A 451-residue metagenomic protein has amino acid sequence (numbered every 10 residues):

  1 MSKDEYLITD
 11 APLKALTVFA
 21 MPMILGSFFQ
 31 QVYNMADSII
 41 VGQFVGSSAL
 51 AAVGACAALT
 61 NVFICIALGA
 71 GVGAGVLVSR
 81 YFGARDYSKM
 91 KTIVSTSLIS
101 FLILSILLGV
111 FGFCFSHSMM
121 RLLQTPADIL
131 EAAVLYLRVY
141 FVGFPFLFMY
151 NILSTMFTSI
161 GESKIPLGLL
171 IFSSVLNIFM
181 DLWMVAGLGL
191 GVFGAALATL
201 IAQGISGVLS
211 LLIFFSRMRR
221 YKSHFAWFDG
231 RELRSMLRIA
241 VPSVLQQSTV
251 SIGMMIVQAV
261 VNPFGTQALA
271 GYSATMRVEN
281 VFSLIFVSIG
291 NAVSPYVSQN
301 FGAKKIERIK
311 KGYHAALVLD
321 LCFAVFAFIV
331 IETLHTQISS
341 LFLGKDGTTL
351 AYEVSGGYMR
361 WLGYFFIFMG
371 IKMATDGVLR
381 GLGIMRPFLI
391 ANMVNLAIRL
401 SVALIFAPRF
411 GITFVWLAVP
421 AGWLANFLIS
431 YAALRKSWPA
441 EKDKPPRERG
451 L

Functional and structural regions predicted by a protein language model:
M1-A20, V78-G143, G187-V241, V297-Y364 (+1 more regions): Short alpha-helical transmembrane segments in multi-pass integral membrane proteins
L7-F44, A58-G73, L77, L102-G109 (+4 more regions): N-terminal transmembrane alpha-helices
V18, V41-N61, A127-A132, V192-F193 (+4 more regions): Interfacial/gating helices of multi-pass transporter permease domains
V18-D37, V139, S173, A202-S206 (+3 more regions): Transmembrane helical elements of multi-pass membrane transporters/channels
F28, V32-L50, M120-A127, W183-L190 (+5 more regions): Helix-terminus/linker motif at the lipid-water interface of multi-pass membrane proteins
L50-V110, L147-P166, G271-H335, M369-G383 (+1 more regions): Small-residue-rich hydrophobic transmembrane alpha-helices
V62-C65, N177-D181, S206-L211, V281-L284 (+3 more regions): Hydrophobic transmembrane alpha-helices of multi-pass small-molecule transporters
G71, Y140-T158, P166-S174, A195-V208 (+4 more regions): Short runs within selected transmembrane alpha-helices of multi-pass transporters and secretion channels
